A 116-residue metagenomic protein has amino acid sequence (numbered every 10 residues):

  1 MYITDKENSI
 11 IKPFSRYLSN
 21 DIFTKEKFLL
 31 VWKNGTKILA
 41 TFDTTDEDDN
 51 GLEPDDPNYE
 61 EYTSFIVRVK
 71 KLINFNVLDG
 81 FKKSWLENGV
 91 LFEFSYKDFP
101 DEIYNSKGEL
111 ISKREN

Functional and structural regions predicted by a protein language model:
Y2-K27, W32-K33, K37-N116: Conserved RNA-binding domains used in RNP assembly and mRNA/RNA metabolism
